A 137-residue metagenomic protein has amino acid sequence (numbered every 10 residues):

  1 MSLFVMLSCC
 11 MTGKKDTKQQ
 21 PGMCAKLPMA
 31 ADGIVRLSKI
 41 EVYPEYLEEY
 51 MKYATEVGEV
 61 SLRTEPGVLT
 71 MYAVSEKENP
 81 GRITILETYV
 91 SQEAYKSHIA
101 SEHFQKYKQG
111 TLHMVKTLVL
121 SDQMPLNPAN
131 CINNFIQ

Functional and structural regions predicted by a protein language model:
M1-F4: Sec-dependent N-terminal signal peptides
M6-C9: C-terminal motif of bacterial Sec signal peptides marking the signal peptidase cleavage site
M11-Q19, V60-T70, T88-Q123: An amphipathic, aromatic/His-enriched active-site/gating alpha helix that lines ligand/cofactor pockets
K18-I40: Immediate post-signal-peptide N-terminus of mature secreted/exported proteins
G22-M29, Q123-Q137: Acidic/histidine-enriched, glycine/proline-rich intrinsically disordered or flexible terminal extensions
G33-E41, T70-I99: Short, well-ordered beta-strand segments in beta-rich or mixed alpha/beta enzyme and ligand-binding folds
E41-Y50: Short, surface-exposed ligand-recognition loops at beta-strand->loop->(often short) alpha-helix junctions that present
A54, G58: Short amphipathic alpha-helical/adjacent loop interface patches that line ligand and macromolecule-binding sites
